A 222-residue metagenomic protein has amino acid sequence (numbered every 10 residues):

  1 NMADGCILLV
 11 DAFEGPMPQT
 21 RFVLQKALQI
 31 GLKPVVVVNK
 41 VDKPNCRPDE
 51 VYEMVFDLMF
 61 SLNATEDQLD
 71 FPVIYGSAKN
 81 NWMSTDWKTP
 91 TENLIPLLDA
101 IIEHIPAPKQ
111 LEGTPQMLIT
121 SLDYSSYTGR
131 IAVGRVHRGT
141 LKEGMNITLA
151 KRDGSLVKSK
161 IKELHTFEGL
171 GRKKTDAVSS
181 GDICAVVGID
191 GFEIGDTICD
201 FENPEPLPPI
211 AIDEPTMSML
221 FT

Functional and structural regions predicted by a protein language model:
N1-T222: Structural and coupling elements of P-loop NTPases
